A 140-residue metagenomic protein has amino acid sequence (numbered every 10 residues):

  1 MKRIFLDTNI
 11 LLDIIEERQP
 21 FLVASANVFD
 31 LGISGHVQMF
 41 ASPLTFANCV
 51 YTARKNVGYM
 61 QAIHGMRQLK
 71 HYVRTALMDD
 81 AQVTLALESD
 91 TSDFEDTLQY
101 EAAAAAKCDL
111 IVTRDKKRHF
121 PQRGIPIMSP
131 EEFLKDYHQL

Functional and structural regions predicted by a protein language model:
M1-A41, R54-Q61, M128-L140: Short, well-structured N-terminal submotif of metal-dependent ribonuclease cores
R3, Y72, A104-L140: Acidic, PIN/NYN-like endoribonuclease modules and their adjacent C-terminal/linker elements
N9, N27, L44, A81 (+1 more regions): Active-site phosphate/pyrophosphate-handling residues
L11, F46, V83, R118-H119 (+1 more regions): A generic structural signal for short hydrophobic patches within well-formed alpha-helices
A26, H36, L44-V83: Active-site-proximal, substrate-binding regions of enzyme catalytic domains and RNA-binding/basic surfaces
A41-P43, T113: Short beta-strand segments at enzyme active-site cores
R74-K117: Active-site neighborhoods of divalent-metal-dependent phosphate/nucleic-acid chemistry enzymes
